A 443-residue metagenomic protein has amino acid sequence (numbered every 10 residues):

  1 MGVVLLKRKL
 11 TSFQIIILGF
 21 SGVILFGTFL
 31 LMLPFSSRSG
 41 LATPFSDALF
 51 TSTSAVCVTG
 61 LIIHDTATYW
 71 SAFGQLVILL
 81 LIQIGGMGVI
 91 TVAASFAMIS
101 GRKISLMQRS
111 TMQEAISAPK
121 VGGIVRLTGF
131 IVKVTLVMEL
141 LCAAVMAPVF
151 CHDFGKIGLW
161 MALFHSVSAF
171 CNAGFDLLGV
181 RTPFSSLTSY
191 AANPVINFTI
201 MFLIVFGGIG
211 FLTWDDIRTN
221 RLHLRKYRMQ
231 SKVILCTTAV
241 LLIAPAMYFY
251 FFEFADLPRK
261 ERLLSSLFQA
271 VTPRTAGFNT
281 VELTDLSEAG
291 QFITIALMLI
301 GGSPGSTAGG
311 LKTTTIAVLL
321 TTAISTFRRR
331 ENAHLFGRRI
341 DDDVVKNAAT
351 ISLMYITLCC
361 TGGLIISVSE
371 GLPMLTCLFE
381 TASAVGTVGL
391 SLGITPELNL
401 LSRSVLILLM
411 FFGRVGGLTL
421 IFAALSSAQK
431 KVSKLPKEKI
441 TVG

Functional and structural regions predicted by a protein language model:
M1-G443: Membrane-proximal intracellular helices of multi-pass ion channels
